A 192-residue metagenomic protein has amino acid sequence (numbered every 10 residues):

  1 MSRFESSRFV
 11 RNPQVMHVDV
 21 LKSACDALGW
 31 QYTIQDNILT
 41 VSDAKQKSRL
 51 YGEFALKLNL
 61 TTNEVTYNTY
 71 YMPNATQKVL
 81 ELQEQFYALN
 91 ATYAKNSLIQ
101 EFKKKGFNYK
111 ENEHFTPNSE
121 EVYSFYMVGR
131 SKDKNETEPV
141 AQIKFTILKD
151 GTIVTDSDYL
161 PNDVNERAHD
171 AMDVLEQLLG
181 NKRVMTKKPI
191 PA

Functional and structural regions predicted by a protein language model:
M1-A192: Interaction-mediating elements
